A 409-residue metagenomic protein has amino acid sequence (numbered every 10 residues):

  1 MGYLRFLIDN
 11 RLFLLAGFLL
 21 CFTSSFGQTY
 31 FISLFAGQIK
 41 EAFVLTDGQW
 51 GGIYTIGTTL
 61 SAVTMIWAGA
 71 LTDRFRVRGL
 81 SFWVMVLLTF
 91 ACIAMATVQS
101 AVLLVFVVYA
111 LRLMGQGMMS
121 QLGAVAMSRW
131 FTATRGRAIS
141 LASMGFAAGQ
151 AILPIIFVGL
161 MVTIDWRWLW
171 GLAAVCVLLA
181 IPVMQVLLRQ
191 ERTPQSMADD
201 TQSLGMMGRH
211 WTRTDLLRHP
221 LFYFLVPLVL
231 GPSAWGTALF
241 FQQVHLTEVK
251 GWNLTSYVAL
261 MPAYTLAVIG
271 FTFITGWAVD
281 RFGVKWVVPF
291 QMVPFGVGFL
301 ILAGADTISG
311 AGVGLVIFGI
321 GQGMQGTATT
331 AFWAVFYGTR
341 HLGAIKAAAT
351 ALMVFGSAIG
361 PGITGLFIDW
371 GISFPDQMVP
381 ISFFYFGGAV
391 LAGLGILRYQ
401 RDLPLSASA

Functional and structural regions predicted by a protein language model:
F13-D47, A68, L239-V244: Extracytoplasmic
F22, V102-M118, L230, G310-M324: Hydrophobic core of transmembrane alpha-helices in multi-pass small-molecule transporters, especially MFS/SLC-type
I32-A36, L217-T272: Extracytoplasmic gate region of multi-pass secondary transporters
V63-A101: Conserved MFS/SLC helix-loop-helix module at the cytosolic interface between two early adjacent transmembrane helices
T64-R76, F271-G283, I368-D369: Helix-to-loop junctions at the C-terminal end of transmembrane segments in multipass secondary transporters
M118-F131, M324-Y337: Intracellular juxtamembrane helix-capping segments at the cytosolic ends of symmetry-related transmembrane helices
Q150, R340-G371: A late C-terminal transmembrane helix in Major Facilitator Superfamily
W168-V186, Q377-G395: Symmetry-related core transmembrane helices of the 12-TM Major Facilitator Superfamily/SLC fold
